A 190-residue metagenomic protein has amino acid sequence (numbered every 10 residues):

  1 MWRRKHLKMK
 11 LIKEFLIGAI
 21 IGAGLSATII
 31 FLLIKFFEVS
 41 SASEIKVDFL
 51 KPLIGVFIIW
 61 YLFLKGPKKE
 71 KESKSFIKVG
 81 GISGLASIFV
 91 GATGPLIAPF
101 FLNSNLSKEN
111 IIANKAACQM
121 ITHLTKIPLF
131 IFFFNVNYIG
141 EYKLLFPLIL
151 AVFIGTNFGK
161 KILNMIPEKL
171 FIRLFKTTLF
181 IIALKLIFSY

Functional and structural regions predicted by a protein language model:
M1-R3, L124-F130: Hydrophobic alpha-helical transmembrane segments of ABC transporter permease domains
R3-I88, S104, Y138-Y190: Juxtamembrane transmembrane-helix boundary motif
I21-G22, T122-K126: Core segments of transmembrane alpha-helices that mediate helix-helix packing or line hydrophobic substrate/ligand
F89-A98: Transmembrane helix boundary and interhelical junction motifs in multipass membrane proteins
I97-N110: Interfacial segments of multi-pass membrane proteins
I112-K115, F175: Membrane-interface helix-entry/capping residues at the boundaries of transmembrane alpha-helices
K115-T122: Transmembrane helix-bundle signature of multi-pass membrane transporters/permeases
F132-Y138: Membrane-interfacial helix-loop-helix junctions in multi-pass membrane proteins
